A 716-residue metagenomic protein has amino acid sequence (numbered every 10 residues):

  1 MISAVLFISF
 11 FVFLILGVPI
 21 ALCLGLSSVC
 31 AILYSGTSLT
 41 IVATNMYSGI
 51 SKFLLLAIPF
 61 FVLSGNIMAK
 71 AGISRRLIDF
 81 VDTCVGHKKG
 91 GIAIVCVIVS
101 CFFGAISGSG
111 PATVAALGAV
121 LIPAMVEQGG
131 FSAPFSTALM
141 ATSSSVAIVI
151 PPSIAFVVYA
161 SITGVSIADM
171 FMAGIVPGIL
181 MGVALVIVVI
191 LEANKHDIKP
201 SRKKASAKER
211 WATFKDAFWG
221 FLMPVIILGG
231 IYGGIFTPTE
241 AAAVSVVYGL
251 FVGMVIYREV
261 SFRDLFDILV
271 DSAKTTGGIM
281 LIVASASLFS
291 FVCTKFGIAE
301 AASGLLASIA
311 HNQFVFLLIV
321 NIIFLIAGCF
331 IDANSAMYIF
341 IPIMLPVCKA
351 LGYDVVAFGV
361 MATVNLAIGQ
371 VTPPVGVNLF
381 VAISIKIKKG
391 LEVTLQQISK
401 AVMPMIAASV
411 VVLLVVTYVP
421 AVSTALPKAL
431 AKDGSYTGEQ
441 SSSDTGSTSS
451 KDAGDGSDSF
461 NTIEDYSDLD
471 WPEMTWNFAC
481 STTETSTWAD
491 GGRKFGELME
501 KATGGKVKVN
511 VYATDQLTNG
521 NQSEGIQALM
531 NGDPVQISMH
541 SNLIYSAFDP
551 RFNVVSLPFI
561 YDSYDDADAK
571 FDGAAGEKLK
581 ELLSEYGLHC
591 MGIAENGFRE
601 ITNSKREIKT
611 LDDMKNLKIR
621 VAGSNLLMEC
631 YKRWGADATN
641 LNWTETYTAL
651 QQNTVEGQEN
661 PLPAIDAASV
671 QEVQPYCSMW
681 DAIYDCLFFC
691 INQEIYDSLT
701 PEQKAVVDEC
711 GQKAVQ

Functional and structural regions predicted by a protein language model:
M1-D452: Alpha-helical transmembrane segments of multi-pass membrane transport proteins
F7, A119, P224, E300 (+6 more regions): Residue-level marker for well-ordered alpha-helical positions
S9, S64, L121, I226 (+7 more regions): Residues within well-ordered alpha-helices
S35, R210, L265, W488 (+3 more regions): Residue-level preference for long, well-ordered alpha-helices that form the structural scaffold of enzyme catalytic
S48, T83, V189, D271 (+7 more regions): A generic structural signal for well-ordered alpha-helical segments enriched in polar/charged residues
F171, L426, F571, T700-Q703: Short, flexible helix/strand-to-coil boundary loops that buttress conserved ligand/catalytic motifs in alpha/beta
G454-Y564, S584-Q716: N-terminal secretory/targeting leader peptides
D562-L582: A gly/proline- and charged-residue-enriched helix-loop-helix capping module
